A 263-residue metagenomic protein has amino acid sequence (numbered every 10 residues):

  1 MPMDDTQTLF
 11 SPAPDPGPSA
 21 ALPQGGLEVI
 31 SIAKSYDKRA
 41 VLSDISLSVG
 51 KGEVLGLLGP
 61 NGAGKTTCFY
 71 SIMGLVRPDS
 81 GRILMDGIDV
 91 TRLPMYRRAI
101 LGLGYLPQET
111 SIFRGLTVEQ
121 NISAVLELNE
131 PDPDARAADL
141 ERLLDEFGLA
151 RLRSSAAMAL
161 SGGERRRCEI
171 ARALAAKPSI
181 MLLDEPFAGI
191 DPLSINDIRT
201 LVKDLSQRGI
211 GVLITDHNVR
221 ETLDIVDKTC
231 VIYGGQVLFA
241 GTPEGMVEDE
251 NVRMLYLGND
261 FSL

Functional and structural regions predicted by a protein language model:
L58-P60: The feature captures the beta-strand-to-loop junction immediately N-terminal to the Walker
M73: Helix-to-loop junction immediately C-terminal to a conserved catalytic motif
I88, S123, D134-L152, T200-K203: Conserved ABC ATPase "signature" region
D89-E109, P133-A137, P243-N251: ABC ATPase NBD coupling module
A156-L160, E164: Conserved ABC ATPase signature
K177: Conserved catalytic motifs of ABC-family nucleotide-binding domains
M181-E185: Catalytic Walker B motif of ABC-type/P-loop ATPase nucleotide-binding domains
